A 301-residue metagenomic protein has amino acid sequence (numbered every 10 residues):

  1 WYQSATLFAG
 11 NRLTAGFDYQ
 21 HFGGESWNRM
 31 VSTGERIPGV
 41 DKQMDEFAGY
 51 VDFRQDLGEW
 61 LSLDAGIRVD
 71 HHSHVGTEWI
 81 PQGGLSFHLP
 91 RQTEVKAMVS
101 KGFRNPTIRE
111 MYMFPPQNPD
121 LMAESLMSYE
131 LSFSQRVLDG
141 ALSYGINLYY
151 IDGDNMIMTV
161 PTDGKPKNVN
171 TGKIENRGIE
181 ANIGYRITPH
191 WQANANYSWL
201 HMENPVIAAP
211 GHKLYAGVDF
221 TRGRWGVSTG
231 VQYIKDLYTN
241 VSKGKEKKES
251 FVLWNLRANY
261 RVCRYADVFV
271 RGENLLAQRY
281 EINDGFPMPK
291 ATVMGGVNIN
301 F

Functional and structural regions predicted by a protein language model:
W1, D45-V51, L63, I67 (+9 more regions): Hydrophobic, lipid-facing positions within transmembrane beta-strands of outer-membrane proteins
W1-V75, H88, L142-L148, N194: Face-selective signature of the C-terminal outer-membrane beta-barrel domain
A5-T6, D45, R54-D56, V69 (+13 more regions): Residue-level signature of outer-membrane beta-barrel architecture
L13-A15, L63-A65, V95-A97, L142-I146 (+6 more regions): Transmembrane beta-strands of outer-membrane beta-barrel proteins
Y19-E25, D45, I67-S73, V99-N105 (+9 more regions): Transmembrane beta-strands of outer-membrane beta-barrel pores
K42-M44, H88, E94, M98-G153 (+4 more regions): Outer-membrane beta-barrel signature, preferentially recognizing the C-terminal barrel domain of Gram-negative
D56-L63, L148-D152, N170-T239, R264-D267 (+1 more regions): Gram-negative outer-membrane beta-barrel transporters
D152-D154, A193, Y233-N240, L256-F301: C-terminal beta-signal and adjacent terminal beta-strands/loops of Gram-negative outer-membrane beta-barrel proteins
